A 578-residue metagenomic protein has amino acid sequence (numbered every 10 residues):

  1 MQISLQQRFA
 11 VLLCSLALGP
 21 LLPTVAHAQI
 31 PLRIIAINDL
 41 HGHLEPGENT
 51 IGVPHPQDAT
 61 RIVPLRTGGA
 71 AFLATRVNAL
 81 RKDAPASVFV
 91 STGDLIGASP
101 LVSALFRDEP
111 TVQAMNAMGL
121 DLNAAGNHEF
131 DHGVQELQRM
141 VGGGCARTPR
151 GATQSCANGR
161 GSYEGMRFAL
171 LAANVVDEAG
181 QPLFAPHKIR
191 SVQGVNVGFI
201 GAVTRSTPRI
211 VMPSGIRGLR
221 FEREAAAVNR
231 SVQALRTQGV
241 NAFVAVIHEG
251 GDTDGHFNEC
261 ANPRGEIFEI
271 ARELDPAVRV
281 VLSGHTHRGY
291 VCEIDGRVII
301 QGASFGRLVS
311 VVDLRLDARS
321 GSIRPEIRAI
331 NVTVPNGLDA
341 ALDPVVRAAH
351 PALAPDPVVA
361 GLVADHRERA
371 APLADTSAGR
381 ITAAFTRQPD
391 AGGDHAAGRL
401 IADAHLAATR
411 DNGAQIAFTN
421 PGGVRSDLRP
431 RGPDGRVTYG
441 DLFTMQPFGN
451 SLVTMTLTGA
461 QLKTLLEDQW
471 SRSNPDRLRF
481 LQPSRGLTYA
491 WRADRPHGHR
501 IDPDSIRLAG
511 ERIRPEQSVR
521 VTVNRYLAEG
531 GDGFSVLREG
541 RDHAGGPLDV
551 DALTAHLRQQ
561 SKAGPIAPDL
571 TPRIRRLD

Functional and structural regions predicted by a protein language model:
M1-Q7: N-terminal secretory signal peptides that target proteins for export/translocation
A10-L21: Bacterial N-terminal signal peptides
P23-V25: N-terminal signal peptide c-region/cleavage motif recognized by signal peptidases
H27-A341, G392, A397-A407, G413 (+5 more regions): Acidic, metal/ion-coordinating pockets
I30-R33, H43, S155-N174, E178-H187 (+2 more regions): Feature captures C-terminal
I35-I37, E222, D317, E326-P335 (+7 more regions): A structural detector for beta-sheet-dominated domains
Q57-T60, P213-G215, A383-A391, F443-V453 (+1 more regions): Glycine- and acidic
I323, I327-V437: Hard-cation-handling environments
